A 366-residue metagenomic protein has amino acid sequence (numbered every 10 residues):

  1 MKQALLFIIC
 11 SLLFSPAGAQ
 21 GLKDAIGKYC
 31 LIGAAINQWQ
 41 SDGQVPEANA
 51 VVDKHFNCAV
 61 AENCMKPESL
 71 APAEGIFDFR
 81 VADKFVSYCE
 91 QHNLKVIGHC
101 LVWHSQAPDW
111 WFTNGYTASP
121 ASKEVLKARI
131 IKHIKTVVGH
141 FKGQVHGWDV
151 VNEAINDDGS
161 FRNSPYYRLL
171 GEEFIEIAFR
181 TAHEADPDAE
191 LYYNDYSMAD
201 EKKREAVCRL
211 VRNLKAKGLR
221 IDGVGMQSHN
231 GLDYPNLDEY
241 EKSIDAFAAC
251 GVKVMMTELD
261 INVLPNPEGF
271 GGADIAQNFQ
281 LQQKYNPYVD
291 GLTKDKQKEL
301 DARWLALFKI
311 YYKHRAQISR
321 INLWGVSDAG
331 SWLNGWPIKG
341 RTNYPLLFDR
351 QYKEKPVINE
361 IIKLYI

Functional and structural regions predicted by a protein language model:
M1-L22: Bacterial Sec-dependent N-terminal signal peptides
Q20-C58, E62: Boundary/entry segment of secreted carbohydrate-active catalytic domains
L22, K54, C58-P72, V81-M198 (+1 more regions): Substrate-binding cleft and catalytic face of glycoside hydrolase catalytic domains, especially the flexible beta-alpha
L31-Q38, V150, A178-K203, M255-E258 (+1 more regions): Aromatic-lined carbohydrate-recognition surfaces of secreted/lumenal glycan-active proteins
A35-P46, P67-R80, I155-S160, S197-E205 (+3 more regions): Acidic-and-aromatic substrate-binding clefts and catalytic sites of carbohydrate-active enzymes
W39-D53, K127-V137, K203-L214, W304-I310: Short, acidic/polar
H140, D149, E153-E172, T181 (+5 more regions): Aromatic-rich peripheral "rim/lid" segments of glycoside hydrolase catalytic domains that contact and position glycan
S197-D222, S243, S327-W332: Substrate-binding cleft/loops of secretory-pathway carbohydrate-active enzymes
